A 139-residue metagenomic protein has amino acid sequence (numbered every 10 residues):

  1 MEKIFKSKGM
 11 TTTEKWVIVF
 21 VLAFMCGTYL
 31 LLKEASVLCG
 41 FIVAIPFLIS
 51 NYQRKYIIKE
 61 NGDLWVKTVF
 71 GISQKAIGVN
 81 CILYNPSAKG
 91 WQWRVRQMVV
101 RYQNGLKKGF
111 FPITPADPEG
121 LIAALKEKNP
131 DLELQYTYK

Functional and structural regions predicted by a protein language model:
M1-L30, L106-K107: N-terminal membrane-targeting/pre-transmembrane regions
V19-A23, F41-L48: Hydrophobic alpha-helical transmembrane segments of multipass integral membrane proteins
Y29-L32, Y52-Q53: Structural signal for the C-terminal ends of transmembrane alpha-helices and the immediately following loop
L32-F41: Short, aromatic-rich membrane-interface segments at the entry and exit of alpha-helical transmembrane domains
I45-I77: Conserved beta-hairpin
V66-L121, Y136-K139: Non-transmembrane, membrane-adjacent beta-strand/coil modules in membrane-associated proteins and peripheral
